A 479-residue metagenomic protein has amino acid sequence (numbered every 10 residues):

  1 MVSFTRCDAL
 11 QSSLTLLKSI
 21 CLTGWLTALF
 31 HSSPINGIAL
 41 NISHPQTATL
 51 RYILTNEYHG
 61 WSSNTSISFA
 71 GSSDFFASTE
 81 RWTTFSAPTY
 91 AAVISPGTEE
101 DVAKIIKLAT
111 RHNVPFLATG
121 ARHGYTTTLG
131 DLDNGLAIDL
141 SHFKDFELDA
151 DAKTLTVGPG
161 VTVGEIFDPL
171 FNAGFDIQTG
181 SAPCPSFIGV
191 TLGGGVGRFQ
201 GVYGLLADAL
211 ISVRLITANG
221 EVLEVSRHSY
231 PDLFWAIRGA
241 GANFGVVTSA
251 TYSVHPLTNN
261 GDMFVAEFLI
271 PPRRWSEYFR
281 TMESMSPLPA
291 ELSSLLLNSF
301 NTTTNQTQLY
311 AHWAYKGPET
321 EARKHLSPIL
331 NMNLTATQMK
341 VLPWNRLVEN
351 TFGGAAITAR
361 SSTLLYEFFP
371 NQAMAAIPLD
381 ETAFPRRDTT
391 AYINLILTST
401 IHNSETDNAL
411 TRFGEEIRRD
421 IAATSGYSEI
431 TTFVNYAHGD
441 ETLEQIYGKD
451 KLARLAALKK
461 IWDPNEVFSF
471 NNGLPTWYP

Functional and structural regions predicted by a protein language model:
M1-A39: Fungal secretory targeting signals
S68-S73, S78-F143, V157: Glycine-rich N-terminal segment of FAD-binding domains in flavoprotein oxidoreductases, spanning the beta-loop-helix
W82-F85, T126-L132, L148, R238 (+2 more regions): Short glycine-biased active-site loop of nucleotidyltransferases that positions the nucleotide triphosphate and helps
S95, T126-K144, F199-A218, V246-A250 (+1 more regions): Structural signature of FAD isoalloxazine-binding scaffolds in flavoprotein oxidoreductases
K153-T154, V161-I166, S186-F187, P343: Short, structural beta-strand-to-alpha-helix junction motif
F171-A173, I177-T217: A gly/ser-rich beta-alpha-beta helix-loop segment of oxidoreductase catalytic cores
R214, L223-A437, I446: C-terminal cap/substrate-recognition region of VAO/PCMH-type FAD-linked oxidoreductases
G426-P479: Activity-critical C-terminal alpha-helical subdomain
